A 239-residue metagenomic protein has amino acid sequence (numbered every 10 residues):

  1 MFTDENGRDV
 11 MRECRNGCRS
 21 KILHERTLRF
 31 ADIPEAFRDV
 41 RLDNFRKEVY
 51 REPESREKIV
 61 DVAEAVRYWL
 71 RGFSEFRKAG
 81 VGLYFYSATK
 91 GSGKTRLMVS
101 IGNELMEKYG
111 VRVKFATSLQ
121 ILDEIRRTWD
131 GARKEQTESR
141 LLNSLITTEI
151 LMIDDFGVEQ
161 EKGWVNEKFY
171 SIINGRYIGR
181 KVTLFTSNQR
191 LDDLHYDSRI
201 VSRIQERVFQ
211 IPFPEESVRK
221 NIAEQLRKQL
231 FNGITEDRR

Functional and structural regions predicted by a protein language model:
M1-Y68, E215, K220-R239: A short, basic N-terminal segment
F45, A116, I211-F213: Hydrophobic residues at beta-strand termini and immediately following loops that shape nucleotide-binding pockets
E52-V66, Y86-S92, G102-T147: Short glycine-rich substrate-engagement loop in P-loop NTPases that contacts/grips substrate
L70-S74, E124-L151, E167, S171-G175 (+1 more regions): Conserved alpha-helical scaffold flanking the Walker A/P-loop in AAA+ ATPase domains
E75-M98: Walker A/P-loop nucleotide-binding motif
V111-R112, T147-L151, G179-F185: Loop/turn-to-beta-strand initiation segments
D123, T128, V158-R239: Replace "adjacent to P-loop NTPase cores in ATP/GTP-dependent enzymes" with "adjacent to NTP-binding cores
D154: Short basic (Lys/Arg) and small-residue
